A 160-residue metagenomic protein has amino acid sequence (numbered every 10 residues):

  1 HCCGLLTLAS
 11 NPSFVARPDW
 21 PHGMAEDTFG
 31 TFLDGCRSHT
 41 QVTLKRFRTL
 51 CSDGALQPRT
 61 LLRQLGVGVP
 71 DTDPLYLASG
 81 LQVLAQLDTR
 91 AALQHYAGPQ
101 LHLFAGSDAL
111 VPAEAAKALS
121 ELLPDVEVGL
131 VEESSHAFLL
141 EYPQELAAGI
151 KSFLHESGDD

Functional and structural regions predicted by a protein language model:
C2-G35, Y76-S79: Flexible "cap/lid" loop of the alpha/beta hydrolase fold
R37-A92: Conserved alpha/beta-hydrolase catalytic His-Asp/Glu region
Y96, H102-F104, D108: Short beta-strand/loop motif that positions the catalytic acidic residue of the alpha/beta-hydrolase fold
A109-A115: Conserved alpha/beta-hydrolase "acid-adjacent" motif
K117-V126: Active-site-adjacent alpha-helix of alpha/beta-hydrolase-fold enzymes
S134-A148: Catalytic histidine-centered segment of alpha/beta-hydrolase-like enzymes
G149-S157: C-terminal alpha-helix
